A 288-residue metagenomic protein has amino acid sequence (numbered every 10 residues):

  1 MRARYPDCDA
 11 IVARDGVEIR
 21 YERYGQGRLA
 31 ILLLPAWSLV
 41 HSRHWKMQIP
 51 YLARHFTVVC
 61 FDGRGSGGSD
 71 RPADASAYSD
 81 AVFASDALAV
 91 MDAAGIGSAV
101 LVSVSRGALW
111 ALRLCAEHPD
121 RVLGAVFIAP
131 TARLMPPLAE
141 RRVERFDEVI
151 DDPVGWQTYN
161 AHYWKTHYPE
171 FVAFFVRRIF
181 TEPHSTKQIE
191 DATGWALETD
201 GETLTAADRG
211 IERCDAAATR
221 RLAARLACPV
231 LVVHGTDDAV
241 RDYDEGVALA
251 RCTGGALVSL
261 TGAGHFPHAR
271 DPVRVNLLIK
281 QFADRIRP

Functional and structural regions predicted by a protein language model:
M1-P35, R54-F56, I96-G97, K280 (+1 more regions): Alpha/beta-hydrolase fold catalytic core
V17-P72, S76: Conserved HGGG/HGGXW glycine-rich cap/lid loop of the alpha/beta-hydrolase fold
K46, C60-R106, W110, L277: Active-site loop/oxyanion-hole signature of alpha/beta-hydrolase fold enzymes
L112, A116, L123-H162: Flexible "cap/lid" loop of the alpha/beta hydrolase fold
P136-P137, V154-A217, L222: Conserved alpha/beta-hydrolase catalytic His-Asp/Glu region
L226, V232-H234: Short beta-strand/loop motif that positions the catalytic acidic residue of the alpha/beta-hydrolase fold
A239-E245: Conserved alpha/beta-hydrolase "acid-adjacent" motif
G254-P288: Catalytic active-site module of serine/aspartate enzymes centered on a nucleophile-bearing elbow/loop
